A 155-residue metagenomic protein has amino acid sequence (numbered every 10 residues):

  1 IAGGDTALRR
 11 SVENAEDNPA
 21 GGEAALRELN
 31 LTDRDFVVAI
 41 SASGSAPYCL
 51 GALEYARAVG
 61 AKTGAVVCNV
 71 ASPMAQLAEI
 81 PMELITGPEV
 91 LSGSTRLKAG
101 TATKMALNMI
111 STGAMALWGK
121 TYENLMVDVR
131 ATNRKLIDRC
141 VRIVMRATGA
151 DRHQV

Functional and structural regions predicted by a protein language model:
I1-M105, A114-W118: Glycine-rich phosphate-binding loops that contact phosphosugars or nucleotide phosphates
P19, R152-H153: Residues at or immediately preceding the N-termini of alpha-helices
L31, G149-A150: Helix N-cap/coil-helix junction residues
F36, V66, L125, Q154-V155: Residue-level detector of family-conserved "landmark" positions at structurally sensitive sites
N108, T112-A147, H153: Internal, active-site/partner-interface "lid" segment
